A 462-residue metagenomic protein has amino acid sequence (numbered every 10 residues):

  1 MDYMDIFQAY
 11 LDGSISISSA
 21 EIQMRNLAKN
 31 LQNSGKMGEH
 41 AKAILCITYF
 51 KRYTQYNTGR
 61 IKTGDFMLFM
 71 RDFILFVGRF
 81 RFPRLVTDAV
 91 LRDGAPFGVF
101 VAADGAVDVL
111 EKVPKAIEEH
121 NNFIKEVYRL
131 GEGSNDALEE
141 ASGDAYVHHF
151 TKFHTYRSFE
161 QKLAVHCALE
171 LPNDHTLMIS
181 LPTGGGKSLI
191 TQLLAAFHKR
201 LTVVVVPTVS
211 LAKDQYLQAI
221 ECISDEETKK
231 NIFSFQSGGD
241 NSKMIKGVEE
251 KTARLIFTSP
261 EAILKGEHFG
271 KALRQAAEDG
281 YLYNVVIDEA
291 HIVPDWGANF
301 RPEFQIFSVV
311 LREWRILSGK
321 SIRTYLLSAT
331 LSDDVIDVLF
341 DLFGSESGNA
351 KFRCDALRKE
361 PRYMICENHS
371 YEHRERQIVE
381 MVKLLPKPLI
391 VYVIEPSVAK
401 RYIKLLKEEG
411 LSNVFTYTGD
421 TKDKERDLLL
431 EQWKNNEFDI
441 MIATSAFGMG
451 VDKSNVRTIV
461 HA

Functional and structural regions predicted by a protein language model:
M1-A137, E249: N-terminal accessory nucleic-acid engagement/regulatory domains that precede and modulate ATP-driven motor cores
E118-F123, H149-H154, G184, G297 (+1 more regions): Glycine-centered small-residue hotspots that permit tight backbone geometry or close packing
L130-S180: Conserved pre-motif I regulatory segment
F159, L169-M178, P182-H198, K213-Q236 (+2 more regions): Helicase motor core with emphasis on the C-terminal RecA-like subdomain
L201: Short acidic donor-binding loop at the edge of a beta-strand
V204: Gly/serine-rich nucleotide phosphate-binding loop at the start of the catalytic core of nucleotide/ADP-ribose-handling
S210: Conserved Rossmann-like nucleotide-cofactor binding loop
